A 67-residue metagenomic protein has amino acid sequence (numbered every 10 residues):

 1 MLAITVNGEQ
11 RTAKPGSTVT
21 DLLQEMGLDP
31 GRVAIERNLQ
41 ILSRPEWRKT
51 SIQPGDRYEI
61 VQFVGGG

Functional and structural regions predicted by a protein language model:
M1-G66: Ubiquitin-like/PB1-type beta-grasp interaction modules and other compact soluble beta-rich domains
